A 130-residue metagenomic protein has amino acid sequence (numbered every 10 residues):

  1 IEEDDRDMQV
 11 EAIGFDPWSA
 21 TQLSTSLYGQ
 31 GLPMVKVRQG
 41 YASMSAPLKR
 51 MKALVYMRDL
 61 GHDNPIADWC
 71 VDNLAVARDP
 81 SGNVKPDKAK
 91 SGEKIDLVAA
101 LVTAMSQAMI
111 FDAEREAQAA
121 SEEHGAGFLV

Functional and structural regions predicted by a protein language model:
I1-Q39, K49, G61-V130: RNase H-like, metal-dependent nuclease domains and their acidic two-metal-ion catalytic environment used
S43-M51: Short, charged, surface-exposed secondary-structure boundary motifs
